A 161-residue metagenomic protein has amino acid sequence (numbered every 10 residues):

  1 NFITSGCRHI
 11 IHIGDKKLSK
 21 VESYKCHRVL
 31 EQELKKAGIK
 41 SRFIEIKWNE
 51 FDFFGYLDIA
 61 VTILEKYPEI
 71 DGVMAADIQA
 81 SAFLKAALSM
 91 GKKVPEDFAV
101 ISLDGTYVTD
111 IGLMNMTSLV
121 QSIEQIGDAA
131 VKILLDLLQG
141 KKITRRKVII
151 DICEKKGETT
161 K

Functional and structural regions predicted by a protein language model:
N1, E33, A86: Rossmann-fold NAD(P)-dependent oxidoreductase module
F2, I11-G14, L30, F98 (+2 more regions): Hydrophobic structural packing positions in well-ordered secondary structure
C7, Y56, L64: Surface-exposed, interaction-prone regions with an acidic/low-complexity signature
C7-H9, D71: Short acidic/polar active-site loop segments enriched in Thr and Asp
I13-I59, M74-S81, L103-G105, V120-A129 (+1 more regions): Hinge/beta->alpha junction and helix N-cap segments in small-molecule ligand-binding domains
V61-K161: Flexible loop/turn connectors
